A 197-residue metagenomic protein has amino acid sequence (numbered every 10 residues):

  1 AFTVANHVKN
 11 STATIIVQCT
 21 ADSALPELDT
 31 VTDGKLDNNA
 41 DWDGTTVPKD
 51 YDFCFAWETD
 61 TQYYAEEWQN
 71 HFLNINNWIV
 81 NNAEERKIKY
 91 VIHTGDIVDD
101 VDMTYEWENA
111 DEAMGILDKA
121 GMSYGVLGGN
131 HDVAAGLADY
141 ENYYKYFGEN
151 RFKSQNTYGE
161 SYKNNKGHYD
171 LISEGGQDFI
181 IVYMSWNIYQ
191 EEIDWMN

Functional and structural regions predicted by a protein language model:
F2-N10, T20-D22, W42-D43: Short, compositionally biased P/S/T/A/G/V-rich stretches that sit at domain boundaries
H7, D60-Q62, N130-H131: Histidine-centered active-site/metal-ligand motif
H7-N10, D29, R86, A120 (+1 more regions): Glycine-centered loop/turn motifs
I15-V17: C-terminal edge beta-strand
T20-A21, D194-N197: Short, intrinsically disordered, charge-balanced linker/junction segments flanking boundaries in proteins
D22-Y105, N187: N-terminal active-site segment of His-dependent metallophosphoesterases
G34-D37, M103-D194: Extended active-site neighborhood of metal-dependent phosphoesterases/phosphodiesterases
N74-N82, E112-I116, W195: A generic secondary-structure signal
